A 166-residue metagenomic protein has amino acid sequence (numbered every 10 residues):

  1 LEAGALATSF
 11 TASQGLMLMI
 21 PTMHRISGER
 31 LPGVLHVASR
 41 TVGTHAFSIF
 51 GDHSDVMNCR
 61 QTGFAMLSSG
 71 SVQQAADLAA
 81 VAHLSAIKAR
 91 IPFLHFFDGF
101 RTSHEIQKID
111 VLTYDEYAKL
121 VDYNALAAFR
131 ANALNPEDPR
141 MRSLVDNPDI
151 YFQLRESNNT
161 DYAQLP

Functional and structural regions predicted by a protein language model:
L1-N58, F64-I87: Thiamine diphosphate
Q14, Q61, Q73-Q74, Q107 (+2 more regions): Residue-identity detector for glutamine
F93-P166: Conformationally flexible catalytic loops at phosphate/diphosphate-handling active centers
